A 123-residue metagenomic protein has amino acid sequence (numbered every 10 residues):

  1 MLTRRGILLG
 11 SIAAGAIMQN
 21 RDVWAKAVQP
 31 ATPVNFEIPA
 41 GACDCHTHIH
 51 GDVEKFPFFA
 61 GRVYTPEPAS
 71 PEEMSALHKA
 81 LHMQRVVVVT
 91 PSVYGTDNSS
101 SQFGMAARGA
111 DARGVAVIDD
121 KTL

Functional and structural regions predicted by a protein language model:
M1-A13: N-terminal secretory signal peptides and thylakoid transit peptides that target proteins across membranes
W24-L123: Mid-domain alpha/beta scaffold segments of enzyme catalytic cores
